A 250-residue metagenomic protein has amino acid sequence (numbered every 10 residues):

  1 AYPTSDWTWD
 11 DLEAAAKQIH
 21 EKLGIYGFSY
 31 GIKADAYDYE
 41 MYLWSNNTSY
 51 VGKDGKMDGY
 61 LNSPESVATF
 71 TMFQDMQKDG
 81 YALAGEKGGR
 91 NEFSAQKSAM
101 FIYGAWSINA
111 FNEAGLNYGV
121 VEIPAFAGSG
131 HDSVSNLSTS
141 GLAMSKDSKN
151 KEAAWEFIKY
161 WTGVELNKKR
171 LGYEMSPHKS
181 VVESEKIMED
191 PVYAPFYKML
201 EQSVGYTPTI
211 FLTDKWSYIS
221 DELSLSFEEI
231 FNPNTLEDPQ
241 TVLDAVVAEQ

Functional and structural regions predicted by a protein language model:
A1-D11: Donor nucleotide-sugar recognition loop
A1-P3, K22, K78-D79, D147-A154: Short helix-loop capping/hinge motifs at secondary-structure junctions, enriched in acidic/polar residues
W9, E13-Q18, G55-A84: Glycine-centered hinge/linker elements that transmit conformational signals in sensory and ligand-binding systems
D10-D58, S98: Extracytoplasmic/periplasmic solute-binding protein
A15-A16, G89-S94, S98, S107-I108 (+3 more regions): Short, hydrophobic alpha-helical packing/hinge segments within bilobed ligand-binding/sensory domains
D38-M41, A68-N150: Extracytoplasmic/periplasmic substrate-binding proteins
I158-V181: Periplasmic-binding protein-like
E201-Q250: Conserved C-terminal helix/tail region of periplasmic/extracytoplasmic solute-binding proteins
